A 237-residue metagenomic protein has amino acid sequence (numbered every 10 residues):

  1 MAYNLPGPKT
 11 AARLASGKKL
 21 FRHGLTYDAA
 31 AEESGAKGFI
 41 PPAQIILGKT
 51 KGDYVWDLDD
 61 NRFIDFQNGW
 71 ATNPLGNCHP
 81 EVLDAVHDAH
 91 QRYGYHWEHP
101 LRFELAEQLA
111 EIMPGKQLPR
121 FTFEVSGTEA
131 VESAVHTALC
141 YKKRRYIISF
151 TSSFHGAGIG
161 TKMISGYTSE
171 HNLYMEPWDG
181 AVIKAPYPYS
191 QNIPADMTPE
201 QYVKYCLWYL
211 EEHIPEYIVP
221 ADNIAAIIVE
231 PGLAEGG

Functional and structural regions predicted by a protein language model:
M1-K51, A89, C206: Active-site-adjacent loop/helix segments that line or gate small-molecule/cofactor pockets in enzymes
A2-Y3, G7, R62-R144, I148: Glycine-rich loop-to-alpha-helix module at the N-terminal edge of alpha/beta enzyme cores
G7, A11, I45, K49 (+7 more regions): Electropositive phosphate-/nucleotide-binding environments in soluble metabolic enzymes
A29-E33, H99-L101, A225: Short coil/turn segments at secondary-structure boundaries
Q44-D65: Active-site and channel-lining beta-strand-loop segments that bind or position nucleotide-derived/phosphorylated
W56, L75-G76, T161-S165: Short beta-strand-to-turn element immediately C-terminal to the catalytic PLP-Schiff-base lysine in fold type I
T72-P74, Q191-N192, A234-G237: Short, small-residue-enriched loops and turns at beta-alpha junctions that line or gate enzyme active sites
E107-A226, L233: PLP-dependent aspartate aminotransferase-fold enzymes
